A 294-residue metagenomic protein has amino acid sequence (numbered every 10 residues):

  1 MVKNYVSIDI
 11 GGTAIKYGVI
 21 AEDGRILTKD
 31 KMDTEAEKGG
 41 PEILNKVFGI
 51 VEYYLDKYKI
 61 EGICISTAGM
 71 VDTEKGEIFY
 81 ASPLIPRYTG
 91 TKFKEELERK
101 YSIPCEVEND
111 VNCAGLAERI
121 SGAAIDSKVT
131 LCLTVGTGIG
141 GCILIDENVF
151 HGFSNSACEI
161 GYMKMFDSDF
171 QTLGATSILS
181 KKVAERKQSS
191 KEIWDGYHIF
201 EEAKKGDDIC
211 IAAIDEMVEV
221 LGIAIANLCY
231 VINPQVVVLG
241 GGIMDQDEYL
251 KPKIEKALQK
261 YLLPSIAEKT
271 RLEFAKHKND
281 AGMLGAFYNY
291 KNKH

Functional and structural regions predicted by a protein language model:
M1-G62, D72-E77, R99-C105, A117-S127 (+1 more regions): ATP-binding/phosphotransfer module of carbohydrate and carboxylate kinases, centering on a glycine-rich
A21-E22, T67, I145-D146: A cytosolic small-molecule/anion-sensing beta-strand core signal
D30-M32, S82, F153: Short hydrophobic alpha-helix segments
T34-E35, P86, A157-E159: A short acidic/small-residue loop/turn micro-motif
A68-V71, G136-G138, I243: Short glycine-rich anion-binding loops that position phosphate/pyrophosphate groups of nucleotides and phosphorylated
E77-G90: A charged helix-plus-loop insertion that forms the helical arch/lid used to bind and gate nucleic-acid substrates
V107-V111: Short loop/edge segments at beta-strand edges and connector loops that shape dinucleotide/nucleotide cofactor-binding
I125-S177: Glycine-rich phosphate-binding loop of actin/hexokinase-like ATP-binding domains
